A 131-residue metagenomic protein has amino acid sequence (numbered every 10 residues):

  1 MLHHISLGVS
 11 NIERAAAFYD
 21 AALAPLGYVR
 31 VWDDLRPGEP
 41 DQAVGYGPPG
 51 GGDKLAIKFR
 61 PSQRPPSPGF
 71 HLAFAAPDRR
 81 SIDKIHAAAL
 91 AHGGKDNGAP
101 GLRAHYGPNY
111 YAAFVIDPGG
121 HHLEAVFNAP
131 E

Functional and structural regions predicted by a protein language model:
M1-A16, L72, A129-E131: N-terminal beta-strand motif that seeds the catalytic metal site of vicinal oxygen chelate
H3-H4, H71, H86, H121: Histidine-centered active-site/metal-ligand motif
G8-G52: Core segments of cupin and vicinal oxygen chelate
S10-R14, A73-P118: Vicinal oxygen chelate
D34-R36, R60, P100-H105: Short, solvent-exposed loop/turn elements at beta->coil junctions and helix N-caps that rim active or binding pockets
E39-K84: Long, continuous compositionally biased terminal/linker segments
I116-E131: Short, contiguous alpha-helical
